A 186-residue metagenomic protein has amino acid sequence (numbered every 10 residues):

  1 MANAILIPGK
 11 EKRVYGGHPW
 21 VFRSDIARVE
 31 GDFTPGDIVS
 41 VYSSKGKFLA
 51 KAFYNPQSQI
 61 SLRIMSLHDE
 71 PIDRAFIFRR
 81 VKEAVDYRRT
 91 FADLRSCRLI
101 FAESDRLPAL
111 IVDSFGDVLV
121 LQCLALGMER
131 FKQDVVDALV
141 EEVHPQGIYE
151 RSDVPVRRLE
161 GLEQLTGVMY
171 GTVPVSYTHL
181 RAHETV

Functional and structural regions predicted by a protein language model:
M1-L110, S114, Y170: Non-catalytic accessory regions of SAM-dependent methyltransferases
R13, A27-V29, G127, V156 (+1 more regions): Glycine-rich nucleotide phosphate-binding loop and flanking beta-alpha elements of Rossmann-like dinucleotide-binding
R79, E83, D137, E141 (+1 more regions): Charged/polar, solvent-exposed surface patches and flexible loops
D93-D105, S114-V175: N-terminal auxiliary segments of SAM/dcSAM-dependent transferases
H179-A182, V186: Single conserved hydrophobic/aromatic residue that forms the stacking wall/gate of nucleotide- or nucleobase-binding
